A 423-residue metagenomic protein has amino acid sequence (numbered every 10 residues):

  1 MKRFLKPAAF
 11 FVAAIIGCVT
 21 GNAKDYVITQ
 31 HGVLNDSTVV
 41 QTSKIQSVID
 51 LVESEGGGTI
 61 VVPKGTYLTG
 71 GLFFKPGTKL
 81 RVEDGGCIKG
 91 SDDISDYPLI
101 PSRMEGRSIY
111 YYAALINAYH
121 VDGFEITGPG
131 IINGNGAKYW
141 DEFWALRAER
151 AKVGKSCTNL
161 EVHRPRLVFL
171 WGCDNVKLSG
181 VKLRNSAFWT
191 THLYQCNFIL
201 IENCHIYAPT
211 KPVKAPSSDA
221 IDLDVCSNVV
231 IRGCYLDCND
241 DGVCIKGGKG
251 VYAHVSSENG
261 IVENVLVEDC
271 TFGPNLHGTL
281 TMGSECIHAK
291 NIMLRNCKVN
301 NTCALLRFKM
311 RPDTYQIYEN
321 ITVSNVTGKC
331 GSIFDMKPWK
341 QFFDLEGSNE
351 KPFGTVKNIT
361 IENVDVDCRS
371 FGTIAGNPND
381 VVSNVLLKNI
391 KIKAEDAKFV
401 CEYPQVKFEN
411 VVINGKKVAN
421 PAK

Functional and structural regions predicted by a protein language model:
M1-D25: Bacterial Sec-dependent N-terminal signal peptides
A14, N22-K423: Extracellular/periplasmic carbohydrate-active domains that bind, remodel, or depolymerize complex polysaccharides
